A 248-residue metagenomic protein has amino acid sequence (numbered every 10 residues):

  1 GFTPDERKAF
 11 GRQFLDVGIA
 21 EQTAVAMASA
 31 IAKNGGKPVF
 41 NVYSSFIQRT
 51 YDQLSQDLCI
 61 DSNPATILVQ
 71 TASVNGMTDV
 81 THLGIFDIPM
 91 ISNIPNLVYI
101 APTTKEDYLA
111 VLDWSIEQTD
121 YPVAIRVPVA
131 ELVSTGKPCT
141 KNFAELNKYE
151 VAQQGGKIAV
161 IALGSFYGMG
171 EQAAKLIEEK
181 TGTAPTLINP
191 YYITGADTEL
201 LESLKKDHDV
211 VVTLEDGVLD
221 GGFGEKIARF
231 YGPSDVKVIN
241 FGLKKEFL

Functional and structural regions predicted by a protein language model:
G1-V123, E131: Thiamine diphosphate
F2-K8, Q22-A24, S62, T71-G84 (+1 more regions): Thiamine diphosphate
